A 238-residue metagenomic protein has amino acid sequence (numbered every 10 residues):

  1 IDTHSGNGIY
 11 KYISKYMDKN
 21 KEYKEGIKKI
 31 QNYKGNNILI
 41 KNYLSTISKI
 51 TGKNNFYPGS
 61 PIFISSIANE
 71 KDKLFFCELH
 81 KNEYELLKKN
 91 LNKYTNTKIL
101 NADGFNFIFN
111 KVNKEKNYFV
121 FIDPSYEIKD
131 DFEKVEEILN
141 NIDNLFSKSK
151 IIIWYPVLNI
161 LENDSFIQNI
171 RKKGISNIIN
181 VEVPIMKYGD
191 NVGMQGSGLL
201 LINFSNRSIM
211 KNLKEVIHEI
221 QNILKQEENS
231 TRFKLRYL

Functional and structural regions predicted by a protein language model:
I1-L238: Class I S-adenosyl-L-methionine-dependent methyltransferase catalytic core
